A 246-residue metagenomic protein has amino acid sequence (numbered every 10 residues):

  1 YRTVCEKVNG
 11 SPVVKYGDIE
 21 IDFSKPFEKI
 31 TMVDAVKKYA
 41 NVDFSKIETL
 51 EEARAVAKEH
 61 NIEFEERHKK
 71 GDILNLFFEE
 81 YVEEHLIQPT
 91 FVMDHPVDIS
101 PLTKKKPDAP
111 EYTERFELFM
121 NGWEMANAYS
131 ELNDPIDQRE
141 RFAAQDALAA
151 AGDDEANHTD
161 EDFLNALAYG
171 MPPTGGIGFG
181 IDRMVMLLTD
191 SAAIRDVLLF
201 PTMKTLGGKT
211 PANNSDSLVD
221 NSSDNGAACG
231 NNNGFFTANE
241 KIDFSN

Functional and structural regions predicted by a protein language model:
Y1-V219, N225, C229-N232, N239-N246: Class II aminoacyl-tRNA synthetase catalytic cores and aaRS-like
